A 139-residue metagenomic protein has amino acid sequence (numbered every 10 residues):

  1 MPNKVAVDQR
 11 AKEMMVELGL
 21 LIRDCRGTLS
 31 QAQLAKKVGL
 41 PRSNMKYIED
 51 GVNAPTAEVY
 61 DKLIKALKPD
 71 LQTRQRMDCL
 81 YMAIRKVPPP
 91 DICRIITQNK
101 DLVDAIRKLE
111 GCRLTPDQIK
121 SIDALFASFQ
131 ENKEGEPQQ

Functional and structural regions predicted by a protein language model:
P2-T28, D117-S121, L125, N132: A short, Lys/Arg-rich alpha-helix, primarily the initiator
N3-K4, Q75-E110: Short, charged recognition helix plus adjacent turn of helix-turn-helix-like nucleic-acid-binding domains
R23, A32, D61: Residues within the helices of the helix-turn-helix
G27-Y47, M77: Short alpha-helical DNA-recognition segment
G39-P55, K62-L63: Recognition helix of helix-turn-helix/homeodomain-like DNA-binding domains that insert into the DNA major groove
T56-R76, A83: DNA major-groove recognition helix of helix-turn-helix/homeodomain DNA-binding modules
I64, V103, R107, I119 (+2 more regions): Residue-level detector of alpha-helical secondary structure
S128-Q139: Short acidic DE-rich linear segments
